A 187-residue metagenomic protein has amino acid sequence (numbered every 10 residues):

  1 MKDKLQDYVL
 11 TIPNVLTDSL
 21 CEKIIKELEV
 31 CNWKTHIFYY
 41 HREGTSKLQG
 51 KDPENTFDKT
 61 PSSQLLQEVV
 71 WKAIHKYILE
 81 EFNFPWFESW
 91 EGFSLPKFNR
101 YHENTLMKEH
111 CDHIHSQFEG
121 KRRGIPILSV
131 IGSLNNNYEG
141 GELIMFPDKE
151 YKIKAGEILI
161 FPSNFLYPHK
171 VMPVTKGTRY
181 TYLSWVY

Functional and structural regions predicted by a protein language model:
M1-I158, L166-Y187: Fe(II)/2-oxoglutarate oxygenase catalytic core
